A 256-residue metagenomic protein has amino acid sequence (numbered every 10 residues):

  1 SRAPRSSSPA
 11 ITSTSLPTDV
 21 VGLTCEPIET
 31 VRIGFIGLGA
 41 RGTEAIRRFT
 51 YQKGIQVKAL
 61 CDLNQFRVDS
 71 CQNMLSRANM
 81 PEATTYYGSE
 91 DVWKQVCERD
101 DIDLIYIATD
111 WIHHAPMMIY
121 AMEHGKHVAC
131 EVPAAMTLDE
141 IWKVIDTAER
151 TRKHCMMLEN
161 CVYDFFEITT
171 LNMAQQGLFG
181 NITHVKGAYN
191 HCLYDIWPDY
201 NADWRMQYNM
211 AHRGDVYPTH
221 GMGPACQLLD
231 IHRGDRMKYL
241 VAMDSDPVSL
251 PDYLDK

Functional and structural regions predicted by a protein language model:
R2-C130, D139-H154: N-terminal glycine-/serine-/threonine-rich beta1-alpha1-beta2 phosphate-ribose binding loop of Rossmann-like
G37, R150-M156, C161-K256: Predominantly a Rossmann-like dinucleotide-binding segment in NAD(P)-dependent oxidoreductases
I107, A134, D215: Flexible, glycine- and charge-enriched loops at secondary-structure boundaries
W111, A134-A135, A188-L193: Short glycine-enriched loops at secondary-structure junctions
E131-P133, E159: Short beta->alpha connector loops at strand-helix junctions that form conserved, small/polar/Pro-enriched
A134-D139, D164-F165: Conserved PLP phosphate-binding loop immediately N-terminal to the Schiff-base lysine helix in PLP-dependent enzymes
